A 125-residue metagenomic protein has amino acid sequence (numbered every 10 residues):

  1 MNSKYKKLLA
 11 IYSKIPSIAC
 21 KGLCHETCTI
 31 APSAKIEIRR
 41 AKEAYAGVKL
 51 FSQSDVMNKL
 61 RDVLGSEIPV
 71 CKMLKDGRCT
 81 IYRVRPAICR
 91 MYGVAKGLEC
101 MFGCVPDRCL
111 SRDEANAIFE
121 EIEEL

Functional and structural regions predicted by a protein language model:
M1-L125: Short loop/turn segments that flank or connect secondary-structure elements
